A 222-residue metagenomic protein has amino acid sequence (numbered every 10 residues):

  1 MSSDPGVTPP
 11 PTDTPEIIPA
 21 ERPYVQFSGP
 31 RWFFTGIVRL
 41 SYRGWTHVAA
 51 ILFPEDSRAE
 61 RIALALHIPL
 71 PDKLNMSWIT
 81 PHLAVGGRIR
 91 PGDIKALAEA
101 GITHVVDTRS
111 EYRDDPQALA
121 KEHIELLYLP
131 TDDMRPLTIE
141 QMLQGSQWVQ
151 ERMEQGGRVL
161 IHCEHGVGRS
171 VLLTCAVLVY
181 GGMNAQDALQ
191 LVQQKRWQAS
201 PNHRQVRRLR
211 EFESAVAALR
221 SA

Functional and structural regions predicted by a protein language model:
S2-I62, M142, S146-V159, L172-A222: PTP/DSP superfamily signal
R58-R61, A65-D72: Alpha/beta-hydrolase fold catalytic core
I68-L74, W78-V159, V179-E211, A217-R220: Cysteine-based protein phosphatase catalytic domain of the PTP/DSP
I161-C163: Hydrophobic anchor at the beta1->P-loop junction of P-loop NTPases
G166: Conserved G/P- and acidic residue-centered "switch" motifs that form tight phosphate/ATP-binding loops in soluble
R169: Conserved lysine of the Walker
